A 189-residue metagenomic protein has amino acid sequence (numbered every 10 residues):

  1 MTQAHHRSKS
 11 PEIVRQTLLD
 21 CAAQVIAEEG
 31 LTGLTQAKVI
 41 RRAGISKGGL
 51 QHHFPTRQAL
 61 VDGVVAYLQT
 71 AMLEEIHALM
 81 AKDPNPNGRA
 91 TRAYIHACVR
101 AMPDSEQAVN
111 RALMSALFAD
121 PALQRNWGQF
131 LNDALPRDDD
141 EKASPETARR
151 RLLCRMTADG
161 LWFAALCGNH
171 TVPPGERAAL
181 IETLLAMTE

Functional and structural regions predicted by a protein language model:
M1-I13: N-terminal intrinsically disordered/low-complexity leader segments
V14-A22, V39, V64, L68 (+1 more regions): Generic hydrophobic, amphipathic alpha-helix propensity
T17, V25-A59: Helix-turn-helix
C21-V25, A97: Short amphipathic alpha-helical elements of helix-turn-helix/winged-helix folds
V64, L68, M72, D83 (+3 more regions): Hydrophobic/aromatic residues within well-ordered alpha-helical segments
L73-R111, A178: Hydrophobic alpha-helical connector segments
Y94-C98, N110-L117, C154-L161: Short alpha-helical scaffolding segments that buttress acidic/His motifs in well-ordered protein cores
Q107, P121-E189: Hydrophobic/aromatic-rich alpha-helical bundle segments in the mid-to-C-terminal region
